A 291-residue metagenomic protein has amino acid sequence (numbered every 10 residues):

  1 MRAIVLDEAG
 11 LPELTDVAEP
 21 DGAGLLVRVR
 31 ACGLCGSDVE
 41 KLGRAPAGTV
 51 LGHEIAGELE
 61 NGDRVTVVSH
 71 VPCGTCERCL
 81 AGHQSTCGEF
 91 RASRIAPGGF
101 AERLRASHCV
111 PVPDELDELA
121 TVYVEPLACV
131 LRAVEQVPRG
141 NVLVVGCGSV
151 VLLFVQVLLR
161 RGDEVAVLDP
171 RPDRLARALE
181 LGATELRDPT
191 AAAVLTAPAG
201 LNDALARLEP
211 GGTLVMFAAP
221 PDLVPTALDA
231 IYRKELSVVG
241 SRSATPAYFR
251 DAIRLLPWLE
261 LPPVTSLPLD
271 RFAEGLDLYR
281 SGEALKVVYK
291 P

Functional and structural regions predicted by a protein language model:
A3-P20, G33-E58, A81-P97: N-terminal glycine-rich cofactor-binding segment
P20-C32, L42-L80, P111-E115: Glycine-rich beta-strand-centered segment in the early N-terminal region that forms part of a ligand/cofactor-binding
V71-V145: NAD(P)H dinucleotide-binding glycine-rich loop of Rossmann-like/cofactor-binding domains, especially the beta1-alpha1
L116-D188: Mid-domain Rossmann-like dinucleotide-binding core that forms the NAD(H)/NADP(H) cofactor-binding site
R171, P220, A244: Residues in the short beta-alpha loop(s) of Rossmann-like NAD(P)-binding domains
A176-E235: Glycine-rich cofactor phosphate-binding loops and adjacent beta1-alpha1 units of small-molecule cofactor enzyme domains
T213, T226-P262: Rossmann-fold dehydrogenase core element
P246-P291: C-terminal hydrophobic helical "lid"/dimerization subdomain of Rossmann-like NAD(P)H-dependent oxidoreductases
